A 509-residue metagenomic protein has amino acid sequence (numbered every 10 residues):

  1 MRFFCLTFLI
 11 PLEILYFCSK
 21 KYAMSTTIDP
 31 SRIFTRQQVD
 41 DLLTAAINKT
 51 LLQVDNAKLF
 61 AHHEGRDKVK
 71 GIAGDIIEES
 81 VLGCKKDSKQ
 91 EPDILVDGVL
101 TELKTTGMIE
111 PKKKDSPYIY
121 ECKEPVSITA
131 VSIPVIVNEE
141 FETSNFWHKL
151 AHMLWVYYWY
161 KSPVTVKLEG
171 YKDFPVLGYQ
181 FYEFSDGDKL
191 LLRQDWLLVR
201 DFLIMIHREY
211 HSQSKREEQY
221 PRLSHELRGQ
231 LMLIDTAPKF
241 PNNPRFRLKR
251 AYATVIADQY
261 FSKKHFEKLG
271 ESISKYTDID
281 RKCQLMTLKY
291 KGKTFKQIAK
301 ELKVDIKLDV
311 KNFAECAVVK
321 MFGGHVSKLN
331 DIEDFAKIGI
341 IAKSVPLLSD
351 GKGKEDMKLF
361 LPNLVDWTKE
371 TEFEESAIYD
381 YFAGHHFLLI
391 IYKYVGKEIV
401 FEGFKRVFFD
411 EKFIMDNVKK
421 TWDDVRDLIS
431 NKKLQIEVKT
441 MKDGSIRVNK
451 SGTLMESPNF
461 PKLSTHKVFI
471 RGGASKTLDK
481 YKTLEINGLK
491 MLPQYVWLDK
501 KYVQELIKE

Functional and structural regions predicted by a protein language model:
P11-C18, M24-V99, T105-E509: Nucleic-acid endonuclease domains
